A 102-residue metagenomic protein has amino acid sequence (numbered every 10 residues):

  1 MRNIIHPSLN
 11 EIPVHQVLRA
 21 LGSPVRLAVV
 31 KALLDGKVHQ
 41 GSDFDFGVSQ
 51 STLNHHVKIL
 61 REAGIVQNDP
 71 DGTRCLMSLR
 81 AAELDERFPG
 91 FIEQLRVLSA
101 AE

Functional and structural regions predicted by a protein language model:
M1-V14, K31-D35, R80-E102: Amphipathic alpha-helical dimerization/coiled-coil segments that flank or bridge DNA-binding/regulatory modules
N3, R19, L53, N68-D69 (+2 more regions): A broad, low-amplitude sensor of folded, mature protein cores
H6, H15, H39, H55-H56: Histidine (H) residue identity feature
H15-S49, D71-E83: N-terminal helix-turn-helix DNA-binding core of bacterial DNA-binding proteins
G22, K31, K37, V57 (+2 more regions): Generic low-complexity, intrinsically disordered sequence content enriched in small uncharged/hydrophobic residues
S42-A63: Canonical helix-turn-helix DNA-binding module
E62-D71: A short, conserved structural fragment
